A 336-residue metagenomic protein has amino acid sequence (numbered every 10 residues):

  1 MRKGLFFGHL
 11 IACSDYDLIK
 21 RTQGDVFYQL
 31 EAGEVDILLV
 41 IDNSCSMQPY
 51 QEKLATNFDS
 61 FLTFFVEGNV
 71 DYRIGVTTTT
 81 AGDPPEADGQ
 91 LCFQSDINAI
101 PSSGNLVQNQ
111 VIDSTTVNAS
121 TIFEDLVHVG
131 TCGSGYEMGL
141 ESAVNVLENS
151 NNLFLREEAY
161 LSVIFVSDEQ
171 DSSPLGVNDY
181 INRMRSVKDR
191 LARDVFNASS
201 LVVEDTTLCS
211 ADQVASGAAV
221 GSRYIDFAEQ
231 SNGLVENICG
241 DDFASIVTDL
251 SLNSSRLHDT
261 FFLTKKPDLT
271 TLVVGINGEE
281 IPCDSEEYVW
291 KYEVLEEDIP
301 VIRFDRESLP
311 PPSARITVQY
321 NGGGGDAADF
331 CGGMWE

Functional and structural regions predicted by a protein language model:
M1-I11, A143: Sec-dependent bacterial lipoprotein signal peptides
S14-I299, S308-E336: Divalent cation-coordinating acidic motifs and surrounding scaffolds that mediate Ca2+/Mg2+/Mn2+/Zn2+-dependent binding
